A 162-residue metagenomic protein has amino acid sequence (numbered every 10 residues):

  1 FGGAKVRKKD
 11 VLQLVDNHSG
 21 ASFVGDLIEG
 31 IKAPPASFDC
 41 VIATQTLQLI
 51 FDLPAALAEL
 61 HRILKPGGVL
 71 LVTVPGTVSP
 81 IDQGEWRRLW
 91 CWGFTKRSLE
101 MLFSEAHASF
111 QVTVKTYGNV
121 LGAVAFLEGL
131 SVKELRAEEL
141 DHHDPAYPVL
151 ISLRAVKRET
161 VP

Functional and structural regions predicted by a protein language model:
F1-I81, R97, A155: Conserved SAM-binding loop
P54-A55, E59, K65, V69-P162: S-adenosyl-L-methionine-dependent methyltransferase catalytic module, highlighting the catalytic core
